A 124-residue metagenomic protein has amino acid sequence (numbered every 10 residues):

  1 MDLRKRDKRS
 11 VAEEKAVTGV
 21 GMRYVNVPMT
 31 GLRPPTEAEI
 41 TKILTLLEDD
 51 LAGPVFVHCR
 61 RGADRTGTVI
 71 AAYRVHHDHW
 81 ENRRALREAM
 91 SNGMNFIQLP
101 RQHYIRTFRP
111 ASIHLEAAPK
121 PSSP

Functional and structural regions predicted by a protein language model:
M1-F56, T68-P124: Cys-dependent protein tyrosine phosphatase-like superfamily
C59: Short cysteine clusters
G62: Substrate/cofactor-recognition hotspot
R65: Glycine/aspartate-rich loop-and-adjacent alpha/beta segment that forms the canonical ThDP
